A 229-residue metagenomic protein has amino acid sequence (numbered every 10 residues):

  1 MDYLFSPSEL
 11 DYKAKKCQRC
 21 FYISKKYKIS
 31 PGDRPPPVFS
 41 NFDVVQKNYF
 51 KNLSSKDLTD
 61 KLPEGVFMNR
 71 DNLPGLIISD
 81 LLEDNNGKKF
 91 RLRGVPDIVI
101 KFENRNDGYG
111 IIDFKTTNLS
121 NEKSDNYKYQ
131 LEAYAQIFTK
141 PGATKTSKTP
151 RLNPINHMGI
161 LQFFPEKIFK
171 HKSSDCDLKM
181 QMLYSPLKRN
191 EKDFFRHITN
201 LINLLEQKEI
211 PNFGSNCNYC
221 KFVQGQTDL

Functional and structural regions predicted by a protein language model:
M1-R105: Metal-dependent nuclease catalytic cores that hydrolyze phosphodiester bonds in DNA/RNA, characterized by
R19-C20, L152, K188-L229: Accessory terminal regions of nucleic-acid processing enzymes
Y22, S30-P31, L119-N121, E166-K170 (+1 more regions): Short catalytic/ligand-binding loop motif for oxyanion handling, primarily in non-cytosolic enzymes, centered on
Y27, T116-L119, T139-A143, E206 (+2 more regions): Hydrophobic/aromatic-lined pockets within catalytic cores
Y49-N52, A133, I137, N200: Amphipathic alpha-helical segments that form well-ordered structural scaffolds and often line/cohere around active
L81-R196: Mg2+/Mn2+-dependent nuclease catalytic core
